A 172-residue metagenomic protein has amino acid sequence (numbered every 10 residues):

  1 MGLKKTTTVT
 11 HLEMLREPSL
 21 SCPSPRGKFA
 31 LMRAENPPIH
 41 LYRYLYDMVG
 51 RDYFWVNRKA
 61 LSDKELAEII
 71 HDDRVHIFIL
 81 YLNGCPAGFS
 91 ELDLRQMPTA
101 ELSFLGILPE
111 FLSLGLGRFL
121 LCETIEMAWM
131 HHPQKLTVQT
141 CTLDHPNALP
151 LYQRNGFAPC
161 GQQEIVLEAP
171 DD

Functional and structural regions predicted by a protein language model:
M1-A30, E35: Acyl-donor-binding surface of acyltransferase catalytic domains
T10-L15, Q153-D172: Active-site/acyl-donor-binding loops of N-acyltransferases
S24-R58: Short amphipathic alpha-helix that is part of the acyltransferase structural core
L61, I70-I77, Y81-T99, S103-L108: A conserved beta-strand-loop-helix scaffold within acyl/acetyltransferase catalytic domains
H76, Q134, A158: Short acidic/polar active-site loop segments enriched in Thr and Asp
I107, S113-M130, L149-R154: Conserved acetyl-CoA-binding loop-helix of GNAT-fold acetyltransferases
L112, V138-A148, C160, I165-D171: Conserved beta-strand-loop-alpha-helix junction that forms the acyl-donor binding cleft
A128-T140: Conserved GNAT acetyl-CoA-binding A-motif
